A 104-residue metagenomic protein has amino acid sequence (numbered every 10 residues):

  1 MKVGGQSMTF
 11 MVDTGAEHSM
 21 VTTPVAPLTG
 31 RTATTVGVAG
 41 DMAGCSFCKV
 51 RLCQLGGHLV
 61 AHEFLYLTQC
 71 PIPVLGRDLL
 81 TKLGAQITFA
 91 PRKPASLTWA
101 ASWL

Functional and structural regions predicted by a protein language model:
K2-T98, W103: Aspartic protease
